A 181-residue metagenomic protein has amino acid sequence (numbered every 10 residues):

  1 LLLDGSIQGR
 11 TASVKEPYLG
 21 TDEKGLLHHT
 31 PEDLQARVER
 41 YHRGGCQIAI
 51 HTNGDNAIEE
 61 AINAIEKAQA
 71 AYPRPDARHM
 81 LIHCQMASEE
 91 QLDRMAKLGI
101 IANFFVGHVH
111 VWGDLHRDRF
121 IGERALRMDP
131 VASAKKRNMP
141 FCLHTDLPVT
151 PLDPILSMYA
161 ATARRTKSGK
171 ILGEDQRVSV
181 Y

Functional and structural regions predicted by a protein language model:
L1-Q47, L92: Active-site-adjacent helix-turn-beta-strand microarchitecture at beta-sheet edges that either contains or buttresses
L2-I7, G54-N56, V149: Short glycine-enriched loops at secondary-structure junctions
E39-A49, N56-H79, H83-C84, E89-Y181: His/Asp/Glu-enriched, well-ordered alpha-helical/loop segment that forms or immediately abuts the divalent-metal
